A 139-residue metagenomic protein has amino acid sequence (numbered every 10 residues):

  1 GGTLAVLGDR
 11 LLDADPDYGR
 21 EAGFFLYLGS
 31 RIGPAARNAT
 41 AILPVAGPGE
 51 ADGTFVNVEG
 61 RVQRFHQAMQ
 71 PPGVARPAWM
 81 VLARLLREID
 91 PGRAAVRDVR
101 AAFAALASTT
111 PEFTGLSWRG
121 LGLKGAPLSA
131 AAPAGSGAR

Functional and structural regions predicted by a protein language model:
G1-R119: Non-catalytic alpha/beta scaffold blocks inside enzyme catalytic domains
G115-R139: Long, compositionally biased stretches
